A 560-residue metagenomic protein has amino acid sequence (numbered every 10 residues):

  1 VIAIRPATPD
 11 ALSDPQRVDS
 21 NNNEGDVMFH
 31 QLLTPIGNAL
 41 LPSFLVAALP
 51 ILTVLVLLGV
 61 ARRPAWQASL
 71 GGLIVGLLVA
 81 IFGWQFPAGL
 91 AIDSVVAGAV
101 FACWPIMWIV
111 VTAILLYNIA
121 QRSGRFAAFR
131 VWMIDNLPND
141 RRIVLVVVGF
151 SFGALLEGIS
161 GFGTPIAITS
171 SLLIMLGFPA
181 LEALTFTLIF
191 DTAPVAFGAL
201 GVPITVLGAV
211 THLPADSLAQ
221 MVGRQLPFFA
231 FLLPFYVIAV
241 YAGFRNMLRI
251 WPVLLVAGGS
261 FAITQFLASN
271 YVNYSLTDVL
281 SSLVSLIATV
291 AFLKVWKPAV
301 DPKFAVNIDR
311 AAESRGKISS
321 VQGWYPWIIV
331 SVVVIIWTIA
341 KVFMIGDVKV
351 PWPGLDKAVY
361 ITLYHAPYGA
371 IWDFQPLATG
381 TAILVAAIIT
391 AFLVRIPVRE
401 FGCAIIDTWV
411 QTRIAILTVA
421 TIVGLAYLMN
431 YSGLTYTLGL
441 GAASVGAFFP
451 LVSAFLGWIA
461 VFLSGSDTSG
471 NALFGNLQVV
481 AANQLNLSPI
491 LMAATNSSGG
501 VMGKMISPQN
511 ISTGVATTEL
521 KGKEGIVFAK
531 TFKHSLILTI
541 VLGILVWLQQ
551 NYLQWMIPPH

Functional and structural regions predicted by a protein language model:
G37-L49, P105-I106, G163-P165, S217-F231 (+3 more regions): Structural signature of hydrophobic alpha-helical transmembrane segments
P42-S43, V54-L90, T112-G124, F292-V300 (+3 more regions): Structural signal for alpha-helical transmembrane segments and their membrane-water exit/capping regions in multi-pass
R63, Q121-F126, P138-N139, L173-A183 (+6 more regions): Juxtamembrane helix-boundary/capping and inter-helix hinge elements in multi-pass membrane proteins
V96-L176, T185, R395-V480: Membrane-embedded alpha-helical segments and adjacent helix-loop junctions characteristic of multi-pass solute
R141-A154, A180-A193, P214-P234, A239 (+3 more regions): Alpha-helical transmembrane segments of multi-pass membrane proteins
T164-L172, L188, G201-H212, V237-V240 (+3 more regions): Re-entrant/interfacial helical elements at transmembrane boundaries that shape and gate the permeation pathway
A196-V306, S498-H560: Juxtamembrane and boundary regions of transmembrane helices in multi-pass small-molecule transporters and channels
I308-L456, A460: Transmembrane helical segments that form the transport core of multi-pass membrane transport proteins
